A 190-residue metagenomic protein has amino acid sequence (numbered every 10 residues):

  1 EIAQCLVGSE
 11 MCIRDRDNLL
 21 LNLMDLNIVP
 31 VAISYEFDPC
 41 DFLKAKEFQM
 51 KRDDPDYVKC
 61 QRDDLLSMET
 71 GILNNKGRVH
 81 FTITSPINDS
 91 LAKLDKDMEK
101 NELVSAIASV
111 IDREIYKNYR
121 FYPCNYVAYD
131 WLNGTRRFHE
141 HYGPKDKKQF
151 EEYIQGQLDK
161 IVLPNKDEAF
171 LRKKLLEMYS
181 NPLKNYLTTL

Functional and structural regions predicted by a protein language model:
E1-G8, C12: Single conserved hydrophobic/aromatic residue that forms the stacking wall/gate of nucleotide- or nucleobase-binding
S9, V31-E36, P86: An acidic- and aromatic-residue-enriched active-site/binding cleft used to recognize and process polar
I13-N22: Short mixed-charge
N22-M24, F37, F42-T70, N74-G77 (+5 more regions): Long, charge-rich alpha-helical interaction segments
H80, L91-E102, A106-S109, R120: C-terminal segments that line or cap access tunnels to active or ligand-binding sites in enzymes and enzyme-associated
T84, N88-A92, D112-C124: Hydrophobic alpha-helix feature that most strongly marks membrane-spanning transmembrane helices and their immediate
L103, I115-L190: Long, low-complexity C-terminal extensions of enzymes
